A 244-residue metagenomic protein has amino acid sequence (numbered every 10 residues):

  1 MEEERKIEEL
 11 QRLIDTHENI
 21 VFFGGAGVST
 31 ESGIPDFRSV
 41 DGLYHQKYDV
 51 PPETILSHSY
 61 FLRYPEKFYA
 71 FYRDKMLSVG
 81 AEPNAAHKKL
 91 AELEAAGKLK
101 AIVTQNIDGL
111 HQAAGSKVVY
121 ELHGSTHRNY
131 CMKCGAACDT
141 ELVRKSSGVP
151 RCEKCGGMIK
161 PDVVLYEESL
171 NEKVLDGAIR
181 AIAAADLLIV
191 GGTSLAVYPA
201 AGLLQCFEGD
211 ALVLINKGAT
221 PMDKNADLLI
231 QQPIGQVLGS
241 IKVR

Functional and structural regions predicted by a protein language model:
M1-R244: Conserved catalytic core of sirtuin-type NAD+-dependent deacylases
